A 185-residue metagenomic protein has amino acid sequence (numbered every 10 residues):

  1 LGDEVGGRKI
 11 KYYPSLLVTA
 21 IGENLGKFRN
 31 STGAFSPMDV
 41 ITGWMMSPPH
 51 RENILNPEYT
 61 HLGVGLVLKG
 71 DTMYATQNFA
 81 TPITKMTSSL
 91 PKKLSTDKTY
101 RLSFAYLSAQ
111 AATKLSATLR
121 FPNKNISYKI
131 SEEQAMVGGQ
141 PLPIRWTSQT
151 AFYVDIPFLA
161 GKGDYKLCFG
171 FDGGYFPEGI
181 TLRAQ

Functional and structural regions predicted by a protein language model:
L1-Q185: Functional surface patches built around histidine and acidic residues
